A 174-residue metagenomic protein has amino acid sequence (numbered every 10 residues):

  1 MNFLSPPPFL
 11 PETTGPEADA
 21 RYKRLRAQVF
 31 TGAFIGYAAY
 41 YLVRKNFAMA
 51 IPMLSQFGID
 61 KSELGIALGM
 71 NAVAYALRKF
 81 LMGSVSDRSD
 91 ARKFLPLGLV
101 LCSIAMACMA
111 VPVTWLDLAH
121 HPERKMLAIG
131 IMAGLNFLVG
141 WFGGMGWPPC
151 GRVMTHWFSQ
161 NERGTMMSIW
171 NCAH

Functional and structural regions predicted by a protein language model:
N2-I35, A39-L42: Cytosolic juxtamembrane N-terminal segment immediately preceding the first transmembrane helix of multi-pass
V29-S55, I59-K61: Extracytoplasmic
A33-Y37, Y41, A72, M132-G140: Helical-face signature of the major facilitator-like transporter fold
Y41, K45, A128, G140-P148: Small-residue-rich segments within alpha-helical transmembrane domains of MFS-like 12-TM solute carriers
G69-S84: Central cavity-lining transmembrane alpha-helices of secondary-active solute carriers, predominantly the Major
V100-K125: C-terminal ends and interior cores of transmembrane alpha-helices in multi-pass membrane transporters/permeases
L135-A173: Cytoplasmic helix-loop-helix junction between adjacent transmembrane helices in 12-TM secondary transporters
